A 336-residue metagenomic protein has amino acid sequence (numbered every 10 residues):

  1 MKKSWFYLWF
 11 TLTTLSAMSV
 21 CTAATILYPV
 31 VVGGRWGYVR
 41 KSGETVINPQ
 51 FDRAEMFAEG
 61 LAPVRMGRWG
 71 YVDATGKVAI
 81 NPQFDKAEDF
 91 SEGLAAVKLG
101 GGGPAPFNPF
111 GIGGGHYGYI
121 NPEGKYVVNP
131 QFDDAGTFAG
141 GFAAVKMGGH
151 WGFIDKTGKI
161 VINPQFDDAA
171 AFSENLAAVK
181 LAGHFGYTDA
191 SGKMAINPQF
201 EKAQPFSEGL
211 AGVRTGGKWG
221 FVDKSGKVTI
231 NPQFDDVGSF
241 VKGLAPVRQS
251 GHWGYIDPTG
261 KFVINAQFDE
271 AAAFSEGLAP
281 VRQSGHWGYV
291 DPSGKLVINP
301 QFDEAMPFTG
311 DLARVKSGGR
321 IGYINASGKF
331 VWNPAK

Functional and structural regions predicted by a protein language model:
M1-W9: Bacterial N-terminal signal peptides that target proteins for export
W9-A17: Bacterial N-terminal signal peptides
C21-K336: Residue-level detector of conserved, function-critical positions
